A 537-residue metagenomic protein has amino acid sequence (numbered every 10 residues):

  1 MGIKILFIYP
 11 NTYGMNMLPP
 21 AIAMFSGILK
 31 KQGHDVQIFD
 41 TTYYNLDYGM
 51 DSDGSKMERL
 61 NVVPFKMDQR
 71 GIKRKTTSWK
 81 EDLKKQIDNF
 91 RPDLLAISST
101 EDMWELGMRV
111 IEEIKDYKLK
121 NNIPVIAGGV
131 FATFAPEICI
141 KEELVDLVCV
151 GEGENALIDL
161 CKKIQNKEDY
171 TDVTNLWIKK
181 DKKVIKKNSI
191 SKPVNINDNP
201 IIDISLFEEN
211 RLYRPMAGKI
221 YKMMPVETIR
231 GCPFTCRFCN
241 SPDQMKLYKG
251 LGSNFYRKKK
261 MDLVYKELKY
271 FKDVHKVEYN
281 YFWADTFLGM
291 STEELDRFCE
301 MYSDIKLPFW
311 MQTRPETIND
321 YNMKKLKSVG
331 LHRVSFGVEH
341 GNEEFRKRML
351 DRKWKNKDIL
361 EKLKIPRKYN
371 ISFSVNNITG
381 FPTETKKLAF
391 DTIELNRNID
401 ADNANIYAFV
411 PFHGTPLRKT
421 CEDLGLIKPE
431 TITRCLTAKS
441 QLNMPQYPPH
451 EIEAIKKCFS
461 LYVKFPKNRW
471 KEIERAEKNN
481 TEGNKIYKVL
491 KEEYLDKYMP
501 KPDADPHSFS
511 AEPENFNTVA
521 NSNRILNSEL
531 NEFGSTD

Functional and structural regions predicted by a protein language model:
G2-P10, M15, K30-K31, D35 (+5 more regions): Radical SAM enzyme core and accessory elements
N11-T12, F287, E339-R346, L350-R352 (+3 more regions): Conserved strand-turn element in the central/C-terminal portion of the radical SAM core barrel that lines
M17-M24, L263: Conserved alpha-helical elements of sugar-nucleotide-dependent glycosyltransferases
A21, F25-L29, Q37-Y43, Q69-K192 (+2 more regions): Glycine-rich beta-alpha loop elements in corrinoid/cobalamin-binding modules across cobalamin-dependent enzymes
N45-V63: N-terminal beta-loop-helix "entrance" segment that forms/cooperates in small-molecule cofactor or anionic ligand
P136-K141, N322, P382-R397: Catalytic cores of alpha/beta
N197-S374, E394: Radical SAM [4Fe-4S] cluster-binding motif and immediate context
E294-Y302, T385-D402, K464: Short, electropositive alpha-helical surface patch
